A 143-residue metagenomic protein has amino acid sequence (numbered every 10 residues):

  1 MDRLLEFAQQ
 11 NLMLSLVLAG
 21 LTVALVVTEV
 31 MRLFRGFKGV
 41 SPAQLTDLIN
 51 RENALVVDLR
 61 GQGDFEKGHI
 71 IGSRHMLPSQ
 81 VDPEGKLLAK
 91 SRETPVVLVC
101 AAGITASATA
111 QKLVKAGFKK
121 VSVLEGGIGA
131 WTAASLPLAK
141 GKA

Functional and structural regions predicted by a protein language model:
M1-A43, L48-A54, Q62-P95, A101-A143: Rhodanese-like catalytic fold shared by cysteine-dependent sulfurtransferases and DSP/PTP-type phosphatases
V57: Active-site flanking residues adjacent to catalytic metal/cofactor-binding acidic residues
